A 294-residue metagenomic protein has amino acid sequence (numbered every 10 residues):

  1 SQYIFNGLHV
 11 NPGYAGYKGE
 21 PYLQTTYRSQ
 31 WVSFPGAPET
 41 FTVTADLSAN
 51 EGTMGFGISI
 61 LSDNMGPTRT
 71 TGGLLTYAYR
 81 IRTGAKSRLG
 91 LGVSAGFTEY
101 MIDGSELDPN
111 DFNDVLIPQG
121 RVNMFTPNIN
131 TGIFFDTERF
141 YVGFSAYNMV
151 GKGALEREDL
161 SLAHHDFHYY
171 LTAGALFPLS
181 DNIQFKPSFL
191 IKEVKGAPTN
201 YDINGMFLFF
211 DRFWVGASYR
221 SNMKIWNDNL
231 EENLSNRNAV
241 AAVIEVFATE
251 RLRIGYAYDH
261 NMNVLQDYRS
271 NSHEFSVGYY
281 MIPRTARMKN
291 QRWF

Functional and structural regions predicted by a protein language model:
S1-F294: Subset of outer-membrane beta-barrel
